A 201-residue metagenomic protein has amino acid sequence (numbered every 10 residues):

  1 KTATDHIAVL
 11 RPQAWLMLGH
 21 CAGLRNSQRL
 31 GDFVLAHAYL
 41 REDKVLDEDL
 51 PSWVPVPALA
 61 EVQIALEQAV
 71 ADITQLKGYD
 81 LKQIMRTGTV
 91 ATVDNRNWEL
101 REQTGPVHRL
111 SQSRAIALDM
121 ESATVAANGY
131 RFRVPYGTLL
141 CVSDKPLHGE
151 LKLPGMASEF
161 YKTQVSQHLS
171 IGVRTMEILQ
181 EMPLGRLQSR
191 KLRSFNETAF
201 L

Functional and structural regions predicted by a protein language model:
K1-A65: Metabolite-binding pocket within alpha/beta catalytic cores that recognizes anionic/polar moieties
T2, L10, P57, E61-A65 (+3 more regions): Conserved active-site and cofactor/substrate-binding residues in soluble primary-metabolism enzymes
T4-L10, A115, M176, Q180: Non-transmembrane, aqueous-exposed alpha-helical and coiled segments at domain scale
W53-Q112: Active-site rim beta-loop-alpha module in soluble metabolic enzymes
A65-K77, N128, I171-L179: Generic non-transmembrane alpha-helical segments
A123-F160: Zn-dependent metallopeptidase/amidohydrolase metal-coordination segment
P146-L201: His/Asp/Glu-rich mid-to-C-terminal helical/loop segments that flank catalytic regions of hydrolases
